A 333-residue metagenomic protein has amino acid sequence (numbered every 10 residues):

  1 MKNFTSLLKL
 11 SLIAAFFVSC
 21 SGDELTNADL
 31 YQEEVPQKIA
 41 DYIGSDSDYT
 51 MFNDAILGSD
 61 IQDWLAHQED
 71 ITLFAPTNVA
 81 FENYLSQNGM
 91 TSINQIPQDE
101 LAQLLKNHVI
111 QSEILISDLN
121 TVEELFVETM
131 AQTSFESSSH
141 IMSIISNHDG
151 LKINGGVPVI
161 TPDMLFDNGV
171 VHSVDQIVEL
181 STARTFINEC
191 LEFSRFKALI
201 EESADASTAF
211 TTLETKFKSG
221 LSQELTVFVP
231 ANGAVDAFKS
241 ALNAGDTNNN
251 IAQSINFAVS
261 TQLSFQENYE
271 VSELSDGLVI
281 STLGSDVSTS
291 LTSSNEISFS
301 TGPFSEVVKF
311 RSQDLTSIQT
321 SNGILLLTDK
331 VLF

Functional and structural regions predicted by a protein language model:
M1-L8: Bacterial N-terminal signal peptides that target proteins for export
L10, F16-G44, L325, F333: Bacterial Sec-dependent N-terminal signal peptides
Q37, V174-C190: Short domain-boundary/entry signatures in modular proteins, especially in secreted/extracellular architectures
A40-E82: Post-signal-peptide N-terminal segment of Sec-exported extracytoplasmic proteins
D60-Q68, S92-Q95, S207-S219, D246-N248: Surface-exposed patches in mature extracellular/periplasmic domains of secreted proteins
F74-Y84, P162-L180, F228-A234, L315-F333: FKBP-type peptidyl-prolyl cis-trans isomerase
A80-N94, G233-N248: Short active-site loop/helix that positions an aromatic residue
S86, T91-V157, N248-Q313: Aromatic/histidine-rich interaction motifs
